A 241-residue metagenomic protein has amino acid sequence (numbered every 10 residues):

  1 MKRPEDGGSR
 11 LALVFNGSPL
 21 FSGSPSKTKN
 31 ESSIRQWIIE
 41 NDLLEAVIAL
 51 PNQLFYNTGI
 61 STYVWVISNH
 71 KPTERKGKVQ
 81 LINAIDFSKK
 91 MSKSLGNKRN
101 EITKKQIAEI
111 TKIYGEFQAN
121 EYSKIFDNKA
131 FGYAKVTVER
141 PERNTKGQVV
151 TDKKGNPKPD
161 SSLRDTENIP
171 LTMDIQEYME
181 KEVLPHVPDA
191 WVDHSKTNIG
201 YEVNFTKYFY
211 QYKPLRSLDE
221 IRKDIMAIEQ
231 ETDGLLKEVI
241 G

Functional and structural regions predicted by a protein language model:
M1-K237: A conserved structural/catalytic subdomain of Rossmann-like adenosyl-cofactor enzymes
